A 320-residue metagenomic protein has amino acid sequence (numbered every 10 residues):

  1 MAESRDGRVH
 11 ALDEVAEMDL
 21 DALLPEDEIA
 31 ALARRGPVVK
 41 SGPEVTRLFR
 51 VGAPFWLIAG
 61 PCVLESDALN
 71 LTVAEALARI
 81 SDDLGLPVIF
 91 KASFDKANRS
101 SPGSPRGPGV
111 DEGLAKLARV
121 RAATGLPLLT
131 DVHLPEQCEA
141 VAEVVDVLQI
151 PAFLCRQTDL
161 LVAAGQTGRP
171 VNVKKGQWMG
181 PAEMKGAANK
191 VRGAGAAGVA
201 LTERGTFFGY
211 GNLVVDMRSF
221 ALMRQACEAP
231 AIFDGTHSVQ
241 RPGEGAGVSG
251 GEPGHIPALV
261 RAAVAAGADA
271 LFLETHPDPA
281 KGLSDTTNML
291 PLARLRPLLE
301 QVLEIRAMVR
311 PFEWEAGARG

Functional and structural regions predicted by a protein language model:
G7-L57, V309-R319: N-terminal amphipathic alpha-helix/helix-capping segment at the start of soluble metabolic enzymes
G52-W56, L84-V88, A122-L128, V144-D146 (+4 more regions): Short, well-ordered coil/turn segments that N-cap beta-strands
I58-N70, V88-V110, T275-M289: Glycine-rich, proline-tolerant flexible connector loops at the mouths of alpha/beta enzymes
N70-A74, A78, C138, E143-F153 (+2 more regions): A short alpha/beta connector and helix-capping loop motif
L77-R79, D83-L84, P105-L129, A164-P170 (+2 more regions): Alpha-helix-loop-beta-strand connector modules within alpha/beta enzyme cores
G103-D111, V147-L154, Y210-M217, S238-A265 (+3 more regions): Active-site-adjacent loop and "lid" segments of alpha/beta metabolic enzymes
G107-G109, T124-Q137, D146-D159, R169-P181 (+1 more regions): Catalytic beta/alpha-barrel core
T167-T275: Catalytic alpha/beta core domains of metabolic enzymes, predominantly
